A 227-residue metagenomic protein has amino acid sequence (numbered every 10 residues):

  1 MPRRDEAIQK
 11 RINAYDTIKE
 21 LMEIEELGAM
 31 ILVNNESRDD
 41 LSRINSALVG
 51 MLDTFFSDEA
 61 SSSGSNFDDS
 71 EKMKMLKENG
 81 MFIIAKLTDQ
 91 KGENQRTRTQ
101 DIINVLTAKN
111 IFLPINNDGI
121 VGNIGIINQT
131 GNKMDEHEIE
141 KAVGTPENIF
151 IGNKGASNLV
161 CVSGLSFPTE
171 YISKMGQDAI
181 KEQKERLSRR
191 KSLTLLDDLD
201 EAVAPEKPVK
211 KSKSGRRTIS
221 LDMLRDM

Functional and structural regions predicted by a protein language model:
M1-M227: Tubulin/FtsZ superfamily GTPase core signature
